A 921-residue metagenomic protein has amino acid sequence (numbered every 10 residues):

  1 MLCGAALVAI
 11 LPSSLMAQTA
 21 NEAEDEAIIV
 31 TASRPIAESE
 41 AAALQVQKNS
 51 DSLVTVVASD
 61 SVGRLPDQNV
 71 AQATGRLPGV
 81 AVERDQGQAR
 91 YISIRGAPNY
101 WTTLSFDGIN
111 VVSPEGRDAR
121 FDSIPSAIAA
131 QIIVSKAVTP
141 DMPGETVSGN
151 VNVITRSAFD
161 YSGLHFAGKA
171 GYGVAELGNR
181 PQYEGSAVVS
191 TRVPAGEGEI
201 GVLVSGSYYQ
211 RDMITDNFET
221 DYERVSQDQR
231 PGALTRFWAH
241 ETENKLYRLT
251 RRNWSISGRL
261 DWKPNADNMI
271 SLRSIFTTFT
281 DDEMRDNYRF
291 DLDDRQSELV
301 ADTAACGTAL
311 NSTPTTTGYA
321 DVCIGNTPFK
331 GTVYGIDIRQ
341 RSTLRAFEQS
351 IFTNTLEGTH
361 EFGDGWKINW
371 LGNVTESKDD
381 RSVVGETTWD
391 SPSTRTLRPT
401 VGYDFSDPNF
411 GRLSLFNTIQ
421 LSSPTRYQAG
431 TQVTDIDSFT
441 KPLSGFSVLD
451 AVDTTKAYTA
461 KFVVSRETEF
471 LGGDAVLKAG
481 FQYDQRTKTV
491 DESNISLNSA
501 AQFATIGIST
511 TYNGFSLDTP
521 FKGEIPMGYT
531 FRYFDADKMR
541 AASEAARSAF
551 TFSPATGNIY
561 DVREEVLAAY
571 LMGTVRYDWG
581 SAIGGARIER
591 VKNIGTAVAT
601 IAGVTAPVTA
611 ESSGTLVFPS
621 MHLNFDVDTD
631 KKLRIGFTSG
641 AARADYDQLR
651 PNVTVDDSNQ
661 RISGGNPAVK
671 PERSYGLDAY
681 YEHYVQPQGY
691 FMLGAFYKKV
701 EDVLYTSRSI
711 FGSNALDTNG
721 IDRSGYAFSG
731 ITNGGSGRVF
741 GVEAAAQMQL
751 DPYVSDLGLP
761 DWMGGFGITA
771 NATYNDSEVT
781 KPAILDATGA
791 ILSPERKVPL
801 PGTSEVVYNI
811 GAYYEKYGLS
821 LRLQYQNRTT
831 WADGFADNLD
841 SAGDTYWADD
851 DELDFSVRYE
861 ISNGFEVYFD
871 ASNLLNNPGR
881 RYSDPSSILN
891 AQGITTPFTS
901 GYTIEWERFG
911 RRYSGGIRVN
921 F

Functional and structural regions predicted by a protein language model:
I29-G63, Y91, N99, I109: N-terminal periplasmic "start-of-domain" segments of outer-membrane beta-barrel proteins
A71-N110: Extracytoplasmic beta-strand/coil segments of soluble accessory domains associated with Gram-negative outer-membrane
L77, V111, S123-K169, T215: A beta-strand signature from Gram-negative outer-membrane beta-barrel systems, especially the internal plug domain
T155, Y172-E176, Y208-D212, F276-T280 (+19 more regions): Transmembrane beta-strands of outer-membrane beta-barrel pores
G178-T332, R339, F347-E357, P619-H622 (+1 more regions): Transmembrane beta-barrel wall of Gram-negative outer-membrane proteins
R339-I351, P554-L567, S612, A641-V700 (+5 more regions): Outer-membrane beta-barrel signature, preferentially recognizing the C-terminal barrel domain of Gram-negative
Y697-K699, L716-F835: Gram-negative outer-membrane beta-barrel transporters
E701, N827-A836, R858-F921: C-terminal beta-signal and adjacent terminal beta-strands/loops of Gram-negative outer-membrane beta-barrel proteins
